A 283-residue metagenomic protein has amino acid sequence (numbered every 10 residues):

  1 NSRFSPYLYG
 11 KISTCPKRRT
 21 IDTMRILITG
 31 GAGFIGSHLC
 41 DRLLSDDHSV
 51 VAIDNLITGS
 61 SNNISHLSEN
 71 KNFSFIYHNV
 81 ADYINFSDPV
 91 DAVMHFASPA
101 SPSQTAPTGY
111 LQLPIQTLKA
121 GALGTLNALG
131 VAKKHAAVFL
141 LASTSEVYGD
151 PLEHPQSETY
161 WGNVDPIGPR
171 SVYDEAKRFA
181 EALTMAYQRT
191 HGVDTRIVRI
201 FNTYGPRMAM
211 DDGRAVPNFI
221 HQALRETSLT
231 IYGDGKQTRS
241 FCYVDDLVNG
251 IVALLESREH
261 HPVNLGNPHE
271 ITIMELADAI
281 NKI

Functional and structural regions predicted by a protein language model:
S2-R3, K11, S143, E275 (+1 more regions): Intrinsically disordered, low-complexity segments
Y7, K11-P16, T20: Short, positively charged and aromatic/hydrophobic N-terminal segments
K17-T203, D245, I251, L255 (+1 more regions): N-terminal Rossmann-like NAD(P)+-binding domain of SDR-like oxidoreductases, especially those catalyzing
I26, H78, N127, N202 (+1 more regions): C-terminal substrate-binding subdomain of Rossmann-fold SDR/epimerase-dehydratase oxidoreductases
P107, R207-D212: Short, solvent-exposed loop/turn segments at secondary-structure boundaries
H154-P155, M210-N218, I280: A glycine/serine/threonine-rich, flexible loop-to-helix segment that serves as the NAD(P) cofactor-binding "lid"
F179, L183, Y187, F219 (+2 more regions): Hydrophobic alpha-helix immediately C-terminal to the catalytic Tyr-X-X-X-Lys motif of short-chain
